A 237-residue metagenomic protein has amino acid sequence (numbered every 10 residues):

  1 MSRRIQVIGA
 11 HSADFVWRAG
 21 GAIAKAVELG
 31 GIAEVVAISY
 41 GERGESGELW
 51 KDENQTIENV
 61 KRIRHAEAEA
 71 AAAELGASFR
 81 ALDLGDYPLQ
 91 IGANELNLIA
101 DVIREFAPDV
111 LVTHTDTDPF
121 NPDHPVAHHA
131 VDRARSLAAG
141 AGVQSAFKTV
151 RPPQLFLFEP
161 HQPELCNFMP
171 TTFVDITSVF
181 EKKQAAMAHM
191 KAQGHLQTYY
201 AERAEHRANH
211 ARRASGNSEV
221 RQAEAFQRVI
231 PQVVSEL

Functional and structural regions predicted by a protein language model:
M1-F106, E236: Active-site rim/loop-helix segments in enzyme catalytic domains that contact anionic ligands
M1-Q6, L29, P88-L237: Metal-dependent de-N-acetylase/amidase catalytic core
